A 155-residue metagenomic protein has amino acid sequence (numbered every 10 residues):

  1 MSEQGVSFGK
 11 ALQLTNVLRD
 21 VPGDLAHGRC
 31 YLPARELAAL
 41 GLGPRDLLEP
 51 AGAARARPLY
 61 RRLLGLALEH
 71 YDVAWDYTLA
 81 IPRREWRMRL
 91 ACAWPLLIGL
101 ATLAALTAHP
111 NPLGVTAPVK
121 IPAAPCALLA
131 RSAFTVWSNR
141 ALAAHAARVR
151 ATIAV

Functional and structural regions predicted by a protein language model:
M1-L12, L18, P22-V155: Catalytic cores of Mg2+-dependent Asp-rich isoprenoid enzymes
